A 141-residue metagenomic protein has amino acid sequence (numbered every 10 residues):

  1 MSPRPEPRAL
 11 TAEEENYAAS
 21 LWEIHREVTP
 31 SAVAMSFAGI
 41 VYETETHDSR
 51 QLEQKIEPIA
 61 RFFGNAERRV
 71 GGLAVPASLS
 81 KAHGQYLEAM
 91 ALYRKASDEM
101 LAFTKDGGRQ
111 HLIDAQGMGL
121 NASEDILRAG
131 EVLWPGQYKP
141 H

Functional and structural regions predicted by a protein language model:
M1-P5: Amphipathic, hydrophobic N-terminal targeting peptides for secretion and organelle import
E6-Q85, A89, S97, T104 (+1 more regions): Alpha-helical segments in soluble extracytoplasmic regions
